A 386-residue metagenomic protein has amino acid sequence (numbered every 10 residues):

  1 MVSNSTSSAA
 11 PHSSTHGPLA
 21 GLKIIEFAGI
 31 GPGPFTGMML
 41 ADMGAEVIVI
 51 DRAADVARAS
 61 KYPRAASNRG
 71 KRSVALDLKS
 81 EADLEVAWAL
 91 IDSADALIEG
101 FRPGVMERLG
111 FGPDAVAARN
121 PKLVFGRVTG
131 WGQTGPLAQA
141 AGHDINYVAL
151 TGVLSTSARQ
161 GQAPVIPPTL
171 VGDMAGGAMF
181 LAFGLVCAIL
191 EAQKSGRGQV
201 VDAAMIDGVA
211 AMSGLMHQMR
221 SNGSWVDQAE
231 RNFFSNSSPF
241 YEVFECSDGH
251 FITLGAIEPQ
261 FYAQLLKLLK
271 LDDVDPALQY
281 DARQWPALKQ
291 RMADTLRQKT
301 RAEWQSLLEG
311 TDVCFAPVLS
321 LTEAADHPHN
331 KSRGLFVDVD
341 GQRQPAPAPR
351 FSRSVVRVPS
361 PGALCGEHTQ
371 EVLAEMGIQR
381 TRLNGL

Functional and structural regions predicted by a protein language model:
M1-G184, A188-Q193, L364, H368-L386: N-terminal helix-loop segment corresponding to the beta1-alpha1 unit of nucleotide/adenylate-binding folds
V2, S13-S14, A57-P63, L321-E367: Active-site-adjacent capping/gating segments
V47, E309-E323, Q379-N384: Short, well-structured beta-strand/strand-turn elements
W131-G132, M205-A210, D248-H250, A256-F261 (+1 more regions): Glycine-rich beta-alpha junction loops
Q133, Q162-G172, Q193-V209, E230-N236 (+1 more regions): Conserved Rossmann-fold dehydrogenase catalytic segment
T151, G177-G198, A211-S224, Q264-D273: Oxidoreductase and adenylate-handling cofactor-binding alpha/beta cores
S235, F240-T311, F315: Aromatic-enriched alpha-helical interface/lid elements that frame and gate functional surfaces
C246-G249, R291, R301-A302, P347-L386: An anion-binding loop in the catalytic cleft
